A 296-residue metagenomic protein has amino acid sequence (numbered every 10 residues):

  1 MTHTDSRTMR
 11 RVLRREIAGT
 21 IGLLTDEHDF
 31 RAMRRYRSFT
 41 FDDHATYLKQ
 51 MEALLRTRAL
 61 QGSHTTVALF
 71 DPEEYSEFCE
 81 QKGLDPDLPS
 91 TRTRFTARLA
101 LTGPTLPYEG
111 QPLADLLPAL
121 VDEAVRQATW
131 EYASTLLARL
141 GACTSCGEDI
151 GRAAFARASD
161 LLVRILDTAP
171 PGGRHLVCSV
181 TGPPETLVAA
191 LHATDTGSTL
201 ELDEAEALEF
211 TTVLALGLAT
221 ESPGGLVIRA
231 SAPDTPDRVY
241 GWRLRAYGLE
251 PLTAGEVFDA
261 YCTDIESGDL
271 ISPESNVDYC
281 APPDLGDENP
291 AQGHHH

Functional and structural regions predicted by a protein language model:
M1-T4, H294-H296: Polar low-complexity intrinsically disordered regions
T2, T8-M9, L13-T20, D26-L113: N-terminal, charged low-complexity regulatory/assembly segments
D5, D26-D29, D42-D43, D71 (+14 more regions): Acidic-enriched, low-complexity/disordered segments with a strong bias for Aspartate over Glutamate
M51, C79-K82, L136, I265 (+1 more regions): Generic alpha-helical secondary structure signal
P72-P183: Internal, hydrophobic cores of structured domains that mediate oligomerization or house catalytic pockets within large
S134-V239: Elongated scaffolding segments in large macromolecular assemblies, built predominantly from amphipathic alpha-helices
H192-H296: Extended, charged low-complexity segments that frequently continue into or abut oligomerization scaffolds
